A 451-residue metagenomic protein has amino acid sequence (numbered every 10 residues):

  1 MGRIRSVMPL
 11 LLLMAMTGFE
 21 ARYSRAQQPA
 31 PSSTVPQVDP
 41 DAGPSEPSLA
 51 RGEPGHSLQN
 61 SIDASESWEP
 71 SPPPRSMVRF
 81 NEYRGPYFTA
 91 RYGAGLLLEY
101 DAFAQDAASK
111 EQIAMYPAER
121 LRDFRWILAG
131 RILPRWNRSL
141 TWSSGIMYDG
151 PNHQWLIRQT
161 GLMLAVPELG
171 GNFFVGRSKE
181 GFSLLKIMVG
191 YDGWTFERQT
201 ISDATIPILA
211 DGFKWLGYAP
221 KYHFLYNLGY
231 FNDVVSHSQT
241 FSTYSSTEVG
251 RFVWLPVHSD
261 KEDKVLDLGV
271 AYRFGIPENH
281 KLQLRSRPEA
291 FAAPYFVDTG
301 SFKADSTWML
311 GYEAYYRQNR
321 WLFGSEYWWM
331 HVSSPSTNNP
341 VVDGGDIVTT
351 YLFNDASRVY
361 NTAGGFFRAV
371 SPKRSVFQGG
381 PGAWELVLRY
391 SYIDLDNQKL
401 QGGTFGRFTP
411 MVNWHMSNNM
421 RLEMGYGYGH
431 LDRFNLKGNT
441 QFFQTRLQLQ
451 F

Functional and structural regions predicted by a protein language model:
M1-P9: Bacterial N-terminal signal peptides that target proteins for export
M8-M14, F451: Hydrophobic alpha-helical targeting segments used for export or membrane insertion
P9, I157, I208-G212, M309 (+1 more regions): Short beta-strand-initiation
M16-Y23: C-terminal segment of classical bacterial N-terminal signal peptides
Y23-L97, A107-S109, F353, S357-S371: N-terminal periplasmic/intermembrane-space "pro-region" immediately following the signal or transit peptide
V38, L49, G55, Q59-E69 (+1 more regions): Outer-membrane beta-barrel pore domains
V78-A104, I113-E278, V348-Q378, E385-V387 (+1 more regions): Outer membrane beta-barrel
A104-S109, Q398-L400: Short, glycine/acidic-enriched capping/hinge loops at junctions between secondary-structure elements
